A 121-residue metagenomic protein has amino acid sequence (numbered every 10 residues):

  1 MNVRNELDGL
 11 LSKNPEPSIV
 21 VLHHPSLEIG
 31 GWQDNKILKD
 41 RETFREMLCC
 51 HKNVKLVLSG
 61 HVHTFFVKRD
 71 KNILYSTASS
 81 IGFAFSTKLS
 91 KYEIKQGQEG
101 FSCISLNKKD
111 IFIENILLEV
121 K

Functional and structural regions predicted by a protein language model:
M1, G30-D34, F66-K71: Metal-dependent catalytic neighborhoods of phosphoester/phosphodiester hydrolases
M1-E6, K36-T43, K95-Q96: Soluble or luminal CAZymes and related metallo-dependent hydrolases
R4-N14: Short amphipathic alpha-helices and their capping/turn segments at secondary-structure boundaries
N5-E6, L56-D70: Generic detector of contiguous secondary-structure segments
N14-K55, A84: Active-site-proximal segments of metal-dependent phosphoesterases and phosphodiesterases across multiple
I19-L22, K55-H63, S76-A78: Active-site neighborhood of phospho(di)ester-bond hydrolases with catalytic His/Asp-centered motifs
S26-L27, V62-F65, I81-G82: Solvent-exposed loop/turn segments at secondary-structure junctions within structured extracellular/periplasmic domains
M47, R69-K121: Binuclear metal-dependent phosphoesterase catalytic core
